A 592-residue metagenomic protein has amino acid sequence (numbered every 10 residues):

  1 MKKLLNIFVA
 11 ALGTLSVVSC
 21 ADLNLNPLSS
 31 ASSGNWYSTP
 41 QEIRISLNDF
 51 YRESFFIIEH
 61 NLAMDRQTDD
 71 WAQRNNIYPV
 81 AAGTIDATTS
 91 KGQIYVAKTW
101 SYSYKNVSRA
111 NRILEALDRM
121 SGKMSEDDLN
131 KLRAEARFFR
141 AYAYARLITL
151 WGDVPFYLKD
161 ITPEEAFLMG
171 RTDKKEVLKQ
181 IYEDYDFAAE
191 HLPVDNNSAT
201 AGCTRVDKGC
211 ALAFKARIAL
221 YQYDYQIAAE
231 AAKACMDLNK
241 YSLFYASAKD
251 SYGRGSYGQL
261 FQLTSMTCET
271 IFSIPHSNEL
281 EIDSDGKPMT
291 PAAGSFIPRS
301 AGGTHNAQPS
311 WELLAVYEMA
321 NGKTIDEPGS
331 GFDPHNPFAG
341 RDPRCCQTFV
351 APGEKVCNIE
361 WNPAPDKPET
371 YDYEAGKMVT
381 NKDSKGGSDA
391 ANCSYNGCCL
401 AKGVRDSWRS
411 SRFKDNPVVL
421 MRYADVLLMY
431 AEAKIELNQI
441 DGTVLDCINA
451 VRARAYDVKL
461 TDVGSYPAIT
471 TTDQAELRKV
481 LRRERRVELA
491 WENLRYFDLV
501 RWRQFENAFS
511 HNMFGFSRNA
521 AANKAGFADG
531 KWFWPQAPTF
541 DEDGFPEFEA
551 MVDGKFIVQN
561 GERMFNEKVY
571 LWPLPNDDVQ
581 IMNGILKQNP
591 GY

Functional and structural regions predicted by a protein language model:
L4, C20-Q67, A97, R112 (+6 more regions): Acidic, glycine-rich segments characteristic of secretory precursors and extracytoplasmic regions
S19-C20, S103-N106, Q180-Y182, G253 (+6 more regions): Long, intrinsically disordered, low-complexity segments
P40, R44-F56, I77-W151, A166-K179 (+5 more regions): Conserved, well-structured interaction surfaces
F156, D160-S265: Hydrophobic, small-residue-rich alpha-helical packing segments that form membrane-like cores
Y225, I440-D441: TPR-repeat structural position
C268, G331-R422, G591-Y592: Flexible, polar/acidic helix-loop-strand segments at domain edges
